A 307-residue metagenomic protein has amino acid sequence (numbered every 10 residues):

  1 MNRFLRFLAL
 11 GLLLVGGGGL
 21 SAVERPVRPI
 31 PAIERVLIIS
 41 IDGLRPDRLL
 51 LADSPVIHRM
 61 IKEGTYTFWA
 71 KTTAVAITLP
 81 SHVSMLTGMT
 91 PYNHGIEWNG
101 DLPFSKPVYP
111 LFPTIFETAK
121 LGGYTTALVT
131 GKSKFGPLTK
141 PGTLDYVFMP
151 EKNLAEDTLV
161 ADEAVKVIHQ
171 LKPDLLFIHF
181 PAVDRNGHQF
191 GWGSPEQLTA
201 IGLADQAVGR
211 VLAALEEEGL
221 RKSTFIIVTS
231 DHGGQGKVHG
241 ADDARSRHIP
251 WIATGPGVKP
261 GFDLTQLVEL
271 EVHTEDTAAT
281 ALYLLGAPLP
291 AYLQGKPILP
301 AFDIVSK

Functional and structural regions predicted by a protein language model:
F7-G17: Bacterial N-terminal signal peptides
I30-P31, A161-V165, D184-T224, K237 (+1 more regions): A long, amphipathic alpha-helix that forms part of the scaffold/cap immediately adjacent to metal-dependent active
V36-S40, T67-A70, S84-L86, F116-T118 (+5 more regions): Structural recognition of the beta-strand scaffold that forms the well-ordered cores of secreted hydrolase catalytic
L37-I38, V56, A200-R245, W251 (+1 more regions): Metal-dependent active-site segment of extracytoplasmic phospho-/sulfohydrolases and closely related
D47-H82, M89: Short, structured active-site-proximal loop/turn typified by the sulfatase FGly-forming signature C/S-X-P-X-R
L86, D242-P288, L299-V305: Substrate-binding rim/cap in mid-to-C-terminal beta-strand-loop elements of soluble/periplasmic
M89-L175, F180-G193: His/Asp/Glu-rich, glycine-adjacent segments that coordinate divalent cations and/or stabilize oxyanion chemistry on
P103-K106, Q197-L198, K237-V238, K259-E271: Active-site rim elements
